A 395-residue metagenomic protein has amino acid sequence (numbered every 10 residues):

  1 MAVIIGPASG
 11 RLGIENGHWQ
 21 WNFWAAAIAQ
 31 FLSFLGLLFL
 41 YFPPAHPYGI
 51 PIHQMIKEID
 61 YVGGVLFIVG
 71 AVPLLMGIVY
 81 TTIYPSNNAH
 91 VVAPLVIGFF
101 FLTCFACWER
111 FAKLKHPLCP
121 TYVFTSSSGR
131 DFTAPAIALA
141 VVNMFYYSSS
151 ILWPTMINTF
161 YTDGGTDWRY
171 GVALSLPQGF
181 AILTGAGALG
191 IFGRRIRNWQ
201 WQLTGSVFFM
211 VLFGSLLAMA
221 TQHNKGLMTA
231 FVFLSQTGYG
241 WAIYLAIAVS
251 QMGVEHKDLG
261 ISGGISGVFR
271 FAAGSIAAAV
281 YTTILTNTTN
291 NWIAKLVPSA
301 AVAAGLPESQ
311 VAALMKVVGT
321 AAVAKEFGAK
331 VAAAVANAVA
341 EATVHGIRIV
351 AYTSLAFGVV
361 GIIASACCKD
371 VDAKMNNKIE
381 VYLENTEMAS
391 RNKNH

Functional and structural regions predicted by a protein language model:
M1-V62: Helix-loop-helix hairpins in multi-pass membrane proteins, especially solute transporters
A2, F180-G185, F269, A273: MFS transmembrane alpha-helix packing/gate-lining sites
I5-I14, M228-S309, I349-T353: Small-residue-rich alpha-helical segments with characteristic i,i+4
W21-A25, A93-P94, Y170-G171, Q202 (+2 more regions): Alpha-helical transmembrane segments of multi-pass secondary-active solute transporters
A27-P47, I68-Y80, G98-K113, I362-K369: C-terminal membrane-cytosol helix-exit motif in multi-pass small-molecule transporters
L38-I68, S86, A112-S127: Flexible interhelical linker loops that connect adjacent transmembrane helices in multi-pass membrane transporters
F111-K257: Transmembrane core module of solute transporters
V317-H395: Transmembrane-helix exit segments and adjacent C-terminal regions of multi-pass membrane proteins
